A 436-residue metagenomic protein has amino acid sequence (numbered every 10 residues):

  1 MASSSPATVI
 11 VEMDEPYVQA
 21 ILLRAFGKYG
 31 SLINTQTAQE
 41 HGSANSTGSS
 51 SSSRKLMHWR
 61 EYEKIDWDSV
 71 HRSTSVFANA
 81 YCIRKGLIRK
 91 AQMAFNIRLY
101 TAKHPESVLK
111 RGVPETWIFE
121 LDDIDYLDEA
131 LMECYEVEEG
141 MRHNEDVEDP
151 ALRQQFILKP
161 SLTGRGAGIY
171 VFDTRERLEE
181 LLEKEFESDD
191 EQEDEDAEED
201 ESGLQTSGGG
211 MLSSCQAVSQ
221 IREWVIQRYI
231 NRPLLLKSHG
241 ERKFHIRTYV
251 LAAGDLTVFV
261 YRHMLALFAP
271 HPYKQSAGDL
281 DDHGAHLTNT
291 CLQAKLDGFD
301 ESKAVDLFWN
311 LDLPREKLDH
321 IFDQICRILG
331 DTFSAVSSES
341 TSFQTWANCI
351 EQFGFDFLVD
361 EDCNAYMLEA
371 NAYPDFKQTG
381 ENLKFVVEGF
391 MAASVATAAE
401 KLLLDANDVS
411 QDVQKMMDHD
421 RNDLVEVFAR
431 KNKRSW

Functional and structural regions predicted by a protein language model:
S3, I10-G164, V171-K184: Conserved N-proximal alpha/beta basic substrate-recognition cap immediately N-terminal to, or forming the N-lobe
V11-P16, N79-L87, E106, G168-V171 (+6 more regions): Amphipathic alpha-helical protein-protein interaction segments
E15, Q19, L23, G86-I97 (+10 more regions): Generic preference for well-ordered alpha-helical elements
E63-H71, G298-D306, M367-E369: Active-site-adjacent bridging/hinge elements
H71-S75, W309, L368-F376: Short acidic (Asp/Glu) and glycine-rich catalytic loops that position anionic groups and cofactors
V147-Q154, S161-I350, D362-N364, S394-T397 (+2 more regions): Catalytic core of tubulin tyrosine ligase-like
F355-F357: Hydrophobic residue at the +6 position relative to the catalytic HRD Asp in the kinase catalytic loop
V359-W436: C-terminal active-site "lid" helix and adjoining low-complexity regulatory extension at the edge of ATP-using catalytic
